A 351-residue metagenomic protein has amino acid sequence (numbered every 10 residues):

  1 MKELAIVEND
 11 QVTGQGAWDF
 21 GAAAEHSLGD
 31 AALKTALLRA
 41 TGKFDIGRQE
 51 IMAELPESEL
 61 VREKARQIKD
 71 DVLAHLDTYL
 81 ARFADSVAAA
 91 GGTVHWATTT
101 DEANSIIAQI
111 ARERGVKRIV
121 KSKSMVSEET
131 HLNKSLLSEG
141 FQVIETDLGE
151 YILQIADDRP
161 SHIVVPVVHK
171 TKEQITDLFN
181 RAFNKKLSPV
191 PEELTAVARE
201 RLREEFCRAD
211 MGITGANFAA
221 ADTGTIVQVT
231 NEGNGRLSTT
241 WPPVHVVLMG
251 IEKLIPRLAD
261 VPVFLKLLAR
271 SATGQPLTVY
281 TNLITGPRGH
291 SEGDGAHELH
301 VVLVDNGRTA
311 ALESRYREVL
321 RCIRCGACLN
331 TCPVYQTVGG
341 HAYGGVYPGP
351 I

Functional and structural regions predicted by a protein language model:
M1-E139, D147: N-terminal leader/transition segments
E59-Q67, A81-A90, E173-K186, W241 (+1 more regions): Gly-rich Lys/Arg/Thr-decorated short loops/hinges at beta-loop-alpha junctions or inter-strand turns that position
A81, D85-T93, R112, L137 (+7 more regions): Generic secondary-structure signature for well-ordered alpha-helical cores
R82, E102, R114, V120-A219 (+1 more regions): Conserved alpha/beta enzyme-core scaffold
D101-E102, M125-V126, E150-Y151, K170 (+6 more regions): Short, glycine-/Ser/Thr-/acidic-enriched flexible segments
E102, T278-S291, R324, V338-G339 (+1 more regions): A glycine-rich phosphate-binding loop feature that marks nucleotide/adenosyl-phosphate handling sites
R199-E200, E204-P287, E292: Conserved phosphate- and dinucleotide-binding cores of soluble alpha/beta proteins, encompassing both enzyme active
S291-V319, L329-N330, V334-I351: Ferredoxin-type iron-sulfur electron-transfer modules in oxidoreductases and energy-metabolism complexes
